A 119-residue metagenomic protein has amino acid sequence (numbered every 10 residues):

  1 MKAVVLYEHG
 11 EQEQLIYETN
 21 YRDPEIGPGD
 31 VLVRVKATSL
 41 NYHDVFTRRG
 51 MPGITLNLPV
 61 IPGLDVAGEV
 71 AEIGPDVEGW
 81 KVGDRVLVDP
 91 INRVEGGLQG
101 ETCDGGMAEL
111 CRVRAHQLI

Functional and structural regions predicted by a protein language model:
M1-K2: Extreme N-terminal starter segment of soluble prokaryotic enzymes
V5-E8, R49, V70: Residue-level signal for short segments within beta-strands and strand-turn junctions of well-structured beta-sheet
Y7-E11, T38-L40: Short polar catalytic/cofactor-binding loops
Q12-R22: Short glycine/threonine/proline-enriched tight-turn/helix- or strand-capping micro-motif at secondary-structure
Y17, I54-L56, V94-Q99: A short, acidic/glycine-rich surface segment
D23-S39, M51-N92, D104: Glycine-rich beta-strand-centered segment in the early N-terminal region that forms part of a ligand/cofactor-binding
H43-R49: Cytochrome P450 core scaffold surrounding the K-helix E-X-X-R motif and the conserved "meander" helix-loop region
G79, I91-I119: NAD(P)H dinucleotide-binding glycine-rich loop of Rossmann-like/cofactor-binding domains, especially the beta1-alpha1
